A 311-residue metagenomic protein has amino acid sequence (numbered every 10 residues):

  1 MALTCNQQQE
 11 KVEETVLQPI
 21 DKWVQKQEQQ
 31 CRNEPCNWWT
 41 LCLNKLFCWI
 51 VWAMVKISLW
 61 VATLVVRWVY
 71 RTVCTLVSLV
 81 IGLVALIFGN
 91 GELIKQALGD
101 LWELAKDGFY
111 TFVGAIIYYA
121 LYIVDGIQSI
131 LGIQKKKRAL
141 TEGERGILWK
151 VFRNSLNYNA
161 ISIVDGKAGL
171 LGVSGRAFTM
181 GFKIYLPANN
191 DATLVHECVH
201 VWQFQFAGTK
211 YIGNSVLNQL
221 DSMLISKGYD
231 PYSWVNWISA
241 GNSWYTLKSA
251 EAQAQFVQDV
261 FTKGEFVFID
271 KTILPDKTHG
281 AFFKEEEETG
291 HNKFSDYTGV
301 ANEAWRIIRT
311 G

Functional and structural regions predicted by a protein language model:
M1-I127: Membrane- and interface-active hydrophobic/amphipathic segments that mediate membrane binding, fusion, translocation
C36-L41, L46-W52, K56-T63, R67-C74 (+4 more regions): Metalloprotease/metallohydrolase-associated module, dominated by Zn2+-dependent proteases
G126-Q128, T179-M180: Acyl/amide activation-and-transfer machinery of modular secondary-metabolite enzymes
S162, I184-Y185, W202: Residues embedded in well-ordered beta-strands within globular domains across many folds
L171-E197, K210, G241-T246: Short pre-active-site segment immediately N-terminal to the catalytic Zn-binding motif
A188, L194-F204, V260, E265: Conserved beta-strand->loop/alpha-helix structural units within folded catalytic cores of enzymes with alpha/beta
C198-Q219: Catalytic Zn2+-binding segment of zinc metalloproteases
